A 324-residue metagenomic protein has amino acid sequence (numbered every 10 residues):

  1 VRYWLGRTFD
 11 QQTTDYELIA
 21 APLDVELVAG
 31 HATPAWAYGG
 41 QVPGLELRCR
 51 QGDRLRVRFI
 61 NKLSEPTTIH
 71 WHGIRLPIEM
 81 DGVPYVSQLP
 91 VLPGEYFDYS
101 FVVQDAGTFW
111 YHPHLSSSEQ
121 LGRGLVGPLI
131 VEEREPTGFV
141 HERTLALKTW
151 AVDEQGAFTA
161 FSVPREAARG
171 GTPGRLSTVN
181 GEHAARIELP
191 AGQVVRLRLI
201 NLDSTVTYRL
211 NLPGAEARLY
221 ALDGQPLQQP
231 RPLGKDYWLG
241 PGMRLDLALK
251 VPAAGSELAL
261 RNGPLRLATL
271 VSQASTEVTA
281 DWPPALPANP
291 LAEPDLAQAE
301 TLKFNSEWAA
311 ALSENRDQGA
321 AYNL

Functional and structural regions predicted by a protein language model:
V1-E17, L121-V152, L227-L324: Extended terminal and domain-junction accessory segments
Q11-D15, V42-G44, G52-R56, Y96-D98 (+5 more regions): Intrinsic-disorder/low-complexity, polar/charged segments enriched in Ser/Thr/Lys/Arg/Asp/Glu/Gln
D15-P136, V206-Y237, E257-L265, L312-L324: Histidine- and aromatic-enriched segments that form or immediately flank copper-ligand environments
P22, D53, E95, V103-D105 (+7 more regions): Short, flexible loop/turn elements at secondary-structure junctions
L23-A35, W150, F161-T172, L176: Intrinsically disordered, low-complexity, positively charged segments
M80-D81, L89-L92, F161-A297: Histidine- and aromatic-rich segments of cupredoxin/plastocyanin-like copper-binding domains
R143-L145, T149-A167, R196: Conserved, well-structured core segments that form or line functional sites
